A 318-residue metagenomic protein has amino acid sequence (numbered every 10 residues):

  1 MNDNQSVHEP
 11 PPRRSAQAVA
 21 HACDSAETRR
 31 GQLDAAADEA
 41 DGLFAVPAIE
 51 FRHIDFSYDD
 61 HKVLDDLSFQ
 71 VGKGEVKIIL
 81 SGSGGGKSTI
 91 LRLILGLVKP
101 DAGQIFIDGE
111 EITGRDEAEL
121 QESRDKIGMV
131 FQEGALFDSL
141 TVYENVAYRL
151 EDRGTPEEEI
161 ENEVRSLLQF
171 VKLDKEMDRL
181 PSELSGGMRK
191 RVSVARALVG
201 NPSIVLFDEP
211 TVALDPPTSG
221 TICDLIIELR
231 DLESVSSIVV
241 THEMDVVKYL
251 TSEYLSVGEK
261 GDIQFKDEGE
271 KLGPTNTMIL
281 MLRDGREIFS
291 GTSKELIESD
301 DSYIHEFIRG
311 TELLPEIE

Functional and structural regions predicted by a protein language model:
L95: Helix-to-loop junction immediately C-terminal to a conserved catalytic motif
E110-E111, E151, E158-E176: Conserved ABC ATPase "signature" region
L140-A147: Short coil-to-helix segment of the ABC ATPase nucleotide-binding domain corresponding to the Q-loop/switch region
L180-L184, M188: Conserved ABC ATPase signature
N201: Conserved catalytic motifs of ABC-family nucleotide-binding domains
V205-D208: Catalytic Walker B motif of ABC-type/P-loop ATPase nucleotide-binding domains
G220-E233, D245-K248, S252-E253, E270: Helical segment within the ABC ATPase nucleotide-binding domain
